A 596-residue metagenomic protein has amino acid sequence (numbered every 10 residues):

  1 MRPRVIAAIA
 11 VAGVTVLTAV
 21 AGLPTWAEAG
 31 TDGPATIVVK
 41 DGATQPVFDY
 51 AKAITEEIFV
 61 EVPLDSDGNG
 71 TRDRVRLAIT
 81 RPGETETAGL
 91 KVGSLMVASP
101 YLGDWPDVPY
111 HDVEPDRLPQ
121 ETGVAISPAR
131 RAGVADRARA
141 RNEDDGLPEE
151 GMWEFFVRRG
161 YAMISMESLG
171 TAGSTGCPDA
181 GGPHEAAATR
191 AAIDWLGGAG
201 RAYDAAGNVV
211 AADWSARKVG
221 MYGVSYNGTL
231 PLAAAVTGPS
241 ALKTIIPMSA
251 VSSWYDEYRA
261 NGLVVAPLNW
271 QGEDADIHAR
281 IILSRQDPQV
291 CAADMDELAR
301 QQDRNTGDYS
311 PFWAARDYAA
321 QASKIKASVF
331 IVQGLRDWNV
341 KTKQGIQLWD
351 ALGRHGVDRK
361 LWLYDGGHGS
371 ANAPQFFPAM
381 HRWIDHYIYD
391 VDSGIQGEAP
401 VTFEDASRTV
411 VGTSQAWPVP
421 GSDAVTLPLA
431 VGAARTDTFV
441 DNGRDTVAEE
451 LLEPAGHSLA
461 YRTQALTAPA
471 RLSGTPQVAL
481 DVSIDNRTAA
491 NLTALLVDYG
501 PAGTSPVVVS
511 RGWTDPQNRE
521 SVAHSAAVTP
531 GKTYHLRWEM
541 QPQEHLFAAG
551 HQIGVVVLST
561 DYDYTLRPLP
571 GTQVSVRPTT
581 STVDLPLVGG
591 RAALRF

Functional and structural regions predicted by a protein language model:
M1-A29: Secretory targeting and sorting signals
L23-V124, A138-R141, E149-M152, A162 (+5 more regions): Catalytic-loop region of hydrolases
V39, A43-Q45, L64-S66, G70-D73 (+9 more regions): Accessory cap/linker subdomain of secreted extracellular hydrolases
S94, V157-I164, K360: A fold-wide structural signal in alpha/beta-hydrolase
I325, I331-Q333, D337: Short beta-strand/loop motif that positions the catalytic acidic residue of the alpha/beta-hydrolase fold
W338-Q344: Conserved alpha/beta-hydrolase "acid-adjacent" motif
L352-G369: Catalytic histidine neighborhood in serine/cysteine hydrolases with alpha/beta-hydrolase-type architecture
A430-F596: Intrinsically disordered, low-complexity Ser/Thr/Gly-rich stretches
